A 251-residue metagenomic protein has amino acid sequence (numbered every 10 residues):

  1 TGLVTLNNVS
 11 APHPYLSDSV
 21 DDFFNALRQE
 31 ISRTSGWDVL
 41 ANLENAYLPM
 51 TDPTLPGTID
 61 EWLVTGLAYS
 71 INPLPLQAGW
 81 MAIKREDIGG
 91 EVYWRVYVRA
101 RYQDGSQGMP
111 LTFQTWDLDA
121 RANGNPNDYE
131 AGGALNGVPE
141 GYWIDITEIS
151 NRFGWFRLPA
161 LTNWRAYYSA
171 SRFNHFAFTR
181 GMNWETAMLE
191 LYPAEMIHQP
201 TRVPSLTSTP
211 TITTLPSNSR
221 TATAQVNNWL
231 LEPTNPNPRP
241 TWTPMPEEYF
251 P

Functional and structural regions predicted by a protein language model:
T1, Q199-P251: Ser/Thr-rich, Proline-interspersed low-complexity disordered segments
T1-E44: Active-site acidic/histidine clusters and adjacent loop/turn architecture that either coordinate catalytic ions
L6-D18, P56-T58, D128-P139: Second-shell loop/turn segments in exported
E30-T58, I149-A160: Conserved short secondary-structure elements within globular domains
V39-N42, A68-P73, R157-A160, H175-A177: Structural recognition of the beta-strand scaffold that forms the well-ordered cores of secreted hydrolase catalytic
D60-G66, S169: Extracellular/periplasmic catalytic domains that process cell-envelope and extracellular macromolecules
Q77-S208: Catalytic cores and adjacent binding grooves of peptidoglycan-active enzymes
